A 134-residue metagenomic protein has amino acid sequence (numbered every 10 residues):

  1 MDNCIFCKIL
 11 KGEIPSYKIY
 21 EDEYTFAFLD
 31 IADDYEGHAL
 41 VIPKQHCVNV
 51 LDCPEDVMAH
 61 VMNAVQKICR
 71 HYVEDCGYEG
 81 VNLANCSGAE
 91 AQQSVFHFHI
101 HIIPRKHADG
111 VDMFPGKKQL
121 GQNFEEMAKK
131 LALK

Functional and structural regions predicted by a protein language model:
M1-K134: HIT superfamily nucleotide-processing domains
